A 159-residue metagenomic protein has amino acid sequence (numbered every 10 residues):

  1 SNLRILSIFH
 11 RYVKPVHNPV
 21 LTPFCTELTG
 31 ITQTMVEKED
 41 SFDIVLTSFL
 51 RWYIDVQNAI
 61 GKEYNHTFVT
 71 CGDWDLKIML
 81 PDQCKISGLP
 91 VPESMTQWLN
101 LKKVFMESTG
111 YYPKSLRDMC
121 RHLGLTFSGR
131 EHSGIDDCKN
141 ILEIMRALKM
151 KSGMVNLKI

Functional and structural regions predicted by a protein language model:
S1-D82, P92-E93, R121-H122, G129-H132: Conserved non-catalytic scaffold segment of RNase H-like nuclease domains
Q57, G88, T109, F127 (+1 more regions): Eukaryotic basic, amphipathic alpha-helical target segments in cytosolic regions
L76, N100, D137: Acidic active-site catalytic centers that drive phospho-/nucleotidyl reactions and related ester hydrolyses
I78, K114, K139-L142: A structural signal for well-ordered alpha-helical segments within the folded catalytic domains of diverse enzymes
P90-L99: Short, acidic/small-residue loops that bind anionic groups at enzyme active sites
L99-K114: Short alpha-helix plus adjacent loop in nuclease-associated cores
T109, D118, L125, S133 (+1 more regions): Nuclease catalytic cores that cleave nucleic-acid phosphodiester bonds, predominantly acidic two-metal-ion
H122, I135, K139-I159: Acidic two-metal-ion nuclease catalytic site recognized across multiple nuclease folds, prominently DnaQ/RNase D-T
